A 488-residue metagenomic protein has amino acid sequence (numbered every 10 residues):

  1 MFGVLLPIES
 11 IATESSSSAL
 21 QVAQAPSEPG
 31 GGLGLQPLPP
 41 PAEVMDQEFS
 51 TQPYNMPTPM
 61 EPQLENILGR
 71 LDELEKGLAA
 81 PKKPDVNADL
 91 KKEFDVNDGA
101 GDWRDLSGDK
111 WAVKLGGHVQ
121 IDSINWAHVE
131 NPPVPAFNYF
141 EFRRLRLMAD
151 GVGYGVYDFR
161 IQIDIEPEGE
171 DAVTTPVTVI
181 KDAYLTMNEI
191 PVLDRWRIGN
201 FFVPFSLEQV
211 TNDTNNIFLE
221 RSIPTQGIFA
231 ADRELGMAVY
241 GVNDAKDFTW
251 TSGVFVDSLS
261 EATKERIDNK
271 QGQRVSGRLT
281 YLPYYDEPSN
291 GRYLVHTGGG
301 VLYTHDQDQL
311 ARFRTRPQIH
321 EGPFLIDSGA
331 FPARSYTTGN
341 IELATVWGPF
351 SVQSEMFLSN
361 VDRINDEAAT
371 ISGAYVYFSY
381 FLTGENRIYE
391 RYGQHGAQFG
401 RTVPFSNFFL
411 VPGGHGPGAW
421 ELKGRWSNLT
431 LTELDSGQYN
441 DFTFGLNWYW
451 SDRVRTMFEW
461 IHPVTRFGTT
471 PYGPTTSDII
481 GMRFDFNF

Functional and structural regions predicted by a protein language model:
M1-F2: Sec-dependent N-terminal signal peptides
L6-Q120, N386-N407, F488: N-terminal periplasmic/intermembrane-space "pro-region" immediately following the signal or transit peptide
M56, M60, L64, L78-A79 (+10 more regions): Residue-level detection of beta-strand scaffold positions
L64, L68-D72, P81, H118-Q120 (+7 more regions): A general secondary-structure boundary signal
E73, G77-A80, A245, Y285 (+2 more regions): A structural signal for alpha-helix termini and helix-coil/disorder junctions
V96, A100-Q307, I371-G414, A419-K423 (+1 more regions): Outer membrane beta-barrel
A172, M187, V301, Q309-F488: Outer-membrane beta-barrel pore domains
